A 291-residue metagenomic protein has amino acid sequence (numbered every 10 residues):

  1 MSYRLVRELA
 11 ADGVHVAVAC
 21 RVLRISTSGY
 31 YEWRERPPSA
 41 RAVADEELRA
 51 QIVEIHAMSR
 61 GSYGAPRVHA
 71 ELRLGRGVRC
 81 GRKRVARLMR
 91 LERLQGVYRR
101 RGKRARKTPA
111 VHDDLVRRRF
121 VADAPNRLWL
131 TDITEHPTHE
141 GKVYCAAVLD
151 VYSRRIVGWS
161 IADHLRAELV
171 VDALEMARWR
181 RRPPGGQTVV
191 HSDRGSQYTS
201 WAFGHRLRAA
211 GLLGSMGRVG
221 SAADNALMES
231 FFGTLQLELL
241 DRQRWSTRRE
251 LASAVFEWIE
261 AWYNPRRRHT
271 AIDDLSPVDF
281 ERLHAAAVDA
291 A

Functional and structural regions predicted by a protein language model:
M1-A291: Charged DNA-binding/catalytic regions of mobile-element recombinases
